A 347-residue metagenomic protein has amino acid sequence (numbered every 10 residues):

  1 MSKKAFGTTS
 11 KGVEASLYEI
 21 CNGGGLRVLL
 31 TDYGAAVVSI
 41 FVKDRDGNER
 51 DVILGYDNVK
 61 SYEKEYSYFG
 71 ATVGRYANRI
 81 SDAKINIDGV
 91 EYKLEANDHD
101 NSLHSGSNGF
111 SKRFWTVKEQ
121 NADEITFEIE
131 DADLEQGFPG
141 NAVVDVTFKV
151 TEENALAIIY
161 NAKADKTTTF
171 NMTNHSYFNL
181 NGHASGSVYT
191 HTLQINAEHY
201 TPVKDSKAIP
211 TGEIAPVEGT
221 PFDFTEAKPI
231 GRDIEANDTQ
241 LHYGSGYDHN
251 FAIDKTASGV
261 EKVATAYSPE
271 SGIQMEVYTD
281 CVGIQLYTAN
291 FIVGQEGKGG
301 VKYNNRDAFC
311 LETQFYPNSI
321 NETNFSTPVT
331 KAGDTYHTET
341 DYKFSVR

Functional and structural regions predicted by a protein language model:
M1-R347: An exposed, glycine/acidic-rich loop-and-rim segment of catalytic or binding clefts
